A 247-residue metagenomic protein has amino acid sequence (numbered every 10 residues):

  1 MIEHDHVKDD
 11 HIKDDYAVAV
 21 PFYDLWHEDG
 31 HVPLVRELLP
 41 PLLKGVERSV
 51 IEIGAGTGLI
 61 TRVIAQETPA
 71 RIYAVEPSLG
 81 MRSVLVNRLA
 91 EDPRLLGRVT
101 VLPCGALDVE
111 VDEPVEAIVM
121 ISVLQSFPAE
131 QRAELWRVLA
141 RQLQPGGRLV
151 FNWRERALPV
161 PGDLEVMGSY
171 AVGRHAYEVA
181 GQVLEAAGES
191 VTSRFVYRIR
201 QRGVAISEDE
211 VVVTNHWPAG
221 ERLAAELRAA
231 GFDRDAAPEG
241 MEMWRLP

Functional and structural regions predicted by a protein language model:
M1-E47: Conserved class I S-adenosyl-L-methionine
E47-G56: Conserved class I S-adenosyl-L-methionine
L59, I64-D108: Class I SAM-dependent methyltransferase SAM/SAH-binding core
E110-I118: A short acidic, Gly/Pro-enriched loop at the edge of an enzyme's catalytic core that lines a small-molecule cofactor
A133-P145: A short glycine-rich, Lys/Arg-flanked "PGG" loop and its adjoining helix->strand segment in the class I
G146-W153: Conserved beta-strand signature within the Rossmann-like core of class I S-adenosyl-L-methionine
W153-P218: SAM-dependent methyltransferase
H216-P247: C-terminal lobe and adjacent flexible extensions of AdoMet/dcAdoMet transferase-like proteins
